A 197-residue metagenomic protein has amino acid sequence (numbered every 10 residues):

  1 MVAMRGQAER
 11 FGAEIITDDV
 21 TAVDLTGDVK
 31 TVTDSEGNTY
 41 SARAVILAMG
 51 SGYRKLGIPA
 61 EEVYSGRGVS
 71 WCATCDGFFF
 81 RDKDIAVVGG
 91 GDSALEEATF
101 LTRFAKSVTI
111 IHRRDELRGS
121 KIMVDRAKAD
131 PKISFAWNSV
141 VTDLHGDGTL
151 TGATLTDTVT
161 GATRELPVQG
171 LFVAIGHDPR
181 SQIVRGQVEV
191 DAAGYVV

Functional and structural regions predicted by a protein language model:
M1-M4, M49, E62-S65: N-terminal FAD cofactor-binding segment of flavoenzymes
V2, A8-D34, T39-A42, T102-V197: A Rossmann-like FAD-binding core segment of flavoenzymes
A44, R67, D82-D84: Nucleotide donor/acceptor-binding cores
G52, G57, E62-F79, I175-V197: FAD-site-proximal beta/loop scaffold in flavoenzymes
G89-G91: Glycine-rich Rossmann-fold phosphate-binding loop(s) that bind the pyrophosphate of adenine dinucleotide cofactors
A94-L95: N-terminal Rossmann-fold NAD(P) dinucleotide-binding loop
A98-T99: Generic hydrophobic/aromatic pocket-lining and core-packing "Φ" positions
